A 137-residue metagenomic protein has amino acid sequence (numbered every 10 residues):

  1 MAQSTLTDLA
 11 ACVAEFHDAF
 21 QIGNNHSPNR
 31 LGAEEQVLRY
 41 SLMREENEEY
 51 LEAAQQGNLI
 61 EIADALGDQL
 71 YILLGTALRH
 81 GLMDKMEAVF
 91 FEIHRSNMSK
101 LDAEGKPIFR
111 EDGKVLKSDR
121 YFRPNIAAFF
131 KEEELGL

Functional and structural regions predicted by a protein language model:
M1-L137: Flexible "arm" and connector segments at domain edges
